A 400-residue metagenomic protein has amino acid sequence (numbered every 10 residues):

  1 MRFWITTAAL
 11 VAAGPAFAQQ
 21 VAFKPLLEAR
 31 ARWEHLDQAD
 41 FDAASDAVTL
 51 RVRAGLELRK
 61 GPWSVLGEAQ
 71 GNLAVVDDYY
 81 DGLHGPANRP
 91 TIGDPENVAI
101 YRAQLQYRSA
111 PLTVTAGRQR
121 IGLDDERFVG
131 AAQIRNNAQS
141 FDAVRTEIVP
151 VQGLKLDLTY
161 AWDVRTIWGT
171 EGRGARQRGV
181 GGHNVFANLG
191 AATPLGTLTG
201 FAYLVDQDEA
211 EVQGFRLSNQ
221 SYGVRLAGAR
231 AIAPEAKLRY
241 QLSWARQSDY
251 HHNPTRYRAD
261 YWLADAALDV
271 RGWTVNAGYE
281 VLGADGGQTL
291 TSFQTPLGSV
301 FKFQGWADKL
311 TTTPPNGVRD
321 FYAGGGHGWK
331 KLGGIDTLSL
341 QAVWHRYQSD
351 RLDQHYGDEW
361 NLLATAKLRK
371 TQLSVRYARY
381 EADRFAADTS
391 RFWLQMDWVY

Functional and structural regions predicted by a protein language model:
M1-W4: Positively charged n-region of N-terminal signal peptides that target proteins for export
Q20-K24, L58-V65, R108-V114, A132-T289 (+7 more regions): Signature for the C-terminal beta-barrel architecture of outer-membrane proteins
A22-D42, P314, R319-F321, G325: Short glycine/proline- and aromatic-enriched beta-strand/turn motifs that initiate or cap beta-hairpins
H35-L50, K60-Q104, I121-R135, G169-E171 (+5 more regions): Surface-exposed loop and membrane-interface regions of Gram-negative outer-membrane beta-barrel proteins
L290-N316: Flexible internal linker/loop segments at domain or repeat junctions
R384-V399: C-terminal beta-signal and terminal closure region of outer-membrane beta-barrel proteins
